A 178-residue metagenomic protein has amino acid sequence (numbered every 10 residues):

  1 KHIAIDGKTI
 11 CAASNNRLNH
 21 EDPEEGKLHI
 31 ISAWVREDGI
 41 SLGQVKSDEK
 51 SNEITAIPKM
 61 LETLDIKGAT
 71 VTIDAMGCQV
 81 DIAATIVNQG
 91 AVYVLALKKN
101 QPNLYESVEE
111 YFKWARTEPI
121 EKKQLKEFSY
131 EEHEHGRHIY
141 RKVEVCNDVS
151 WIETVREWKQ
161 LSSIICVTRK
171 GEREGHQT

Functional and structural regions predicted by a protein language model:
K1-I73, C78-D81: Conserved, well-structured functional cores that handle cations and Mg-NTP chemistry
N15-N19, N52, N88, N100-N103 (+1 more regions): Detector for Asparagine
E21-D22, Q89, E110-W114: Short, hinge-like loop/turn segments at secondary-structure boundaries
D81-I82, N103: Phosphate- and divalent-cation-binding pockets in alpha/beta enzyme and binding domains that engage nucleotide-derived
A83-A91: Short, surface-exposed basic-aromatic patches at helix termini and helix-loop junctions that form
V92-L97: Short hydrophobic alpha-helical runs that function as membrane-insertion/retention elements
K98-T178: An anionic, glycine-rich sequence signature occurring as long contiguous blocks
